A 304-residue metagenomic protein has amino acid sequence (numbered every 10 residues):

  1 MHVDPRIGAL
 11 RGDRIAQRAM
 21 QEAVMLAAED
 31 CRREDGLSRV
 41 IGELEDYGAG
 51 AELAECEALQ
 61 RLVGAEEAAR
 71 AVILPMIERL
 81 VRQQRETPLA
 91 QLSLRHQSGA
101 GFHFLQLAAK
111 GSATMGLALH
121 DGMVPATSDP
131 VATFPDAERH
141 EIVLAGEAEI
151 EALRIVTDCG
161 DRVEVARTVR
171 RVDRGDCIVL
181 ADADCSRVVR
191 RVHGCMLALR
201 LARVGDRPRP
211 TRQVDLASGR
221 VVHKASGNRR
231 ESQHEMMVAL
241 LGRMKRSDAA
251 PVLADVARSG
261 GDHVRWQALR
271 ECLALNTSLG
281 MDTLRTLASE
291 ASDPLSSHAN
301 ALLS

Functional and structural regions predicted by a protein language model:
A9-T114, L216: A short, N-terminal "cap"/entry segment at the start of jelly-roll beta-barrel domains of the cupin/DSBH fold
A113-D136, R171-D173, A181-A183: Conserved short histidine dyad/triad with adjacent acidic residue
P135-V156: Glycine- and acidic-residue-biased ligand/ion/polar-headgroup-sensing regions
R139-H140, I155-V188: Short acidic-glycine-tyrosine-enriched beta hairpin
R139-H140, R187, R191-T211: A short hydrophobic beta-strand segment most commonly corresponding to one strand of the jelly-roll/cupin
L216-V222, R246-A257, T277-A288: Amphipathic alpha-helical scaffolding segments comprising HEAT/armadillo-like alpha-solenoid repeats
R230-E231, S247, D262-W266, D293-P294: Alpha-helix N-cap/helix-start positions at coil->helix boundaries
E235-R243, W266-L275, S297-S304: Structural detector for internal amphipathic alpha-helices that build alpha-solenoid repeat scaffolds
